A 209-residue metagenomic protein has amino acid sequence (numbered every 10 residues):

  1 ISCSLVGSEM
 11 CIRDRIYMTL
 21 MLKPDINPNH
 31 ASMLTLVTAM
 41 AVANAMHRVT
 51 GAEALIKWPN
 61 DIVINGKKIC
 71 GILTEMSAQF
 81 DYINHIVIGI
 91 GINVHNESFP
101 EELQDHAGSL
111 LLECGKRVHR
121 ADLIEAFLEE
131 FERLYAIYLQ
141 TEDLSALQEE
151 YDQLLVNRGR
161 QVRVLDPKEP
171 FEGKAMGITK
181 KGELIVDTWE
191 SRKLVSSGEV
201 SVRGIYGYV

Functional and structural regions predicted by a protein language model:
I1-G7, I12: Single conserved hydrophobic/aromatic residue that forms the stacking wall/gate of nucleotide- or nucleobase-binding
R13-R15, D105: Short, solvent-exposed loop/turn segments at the edges of secondary structure
R15-Y17, P170: Intrinsic-disorder/low-complexity, polar/charged segments enriched in Ser/Thr/Lys/Arg/Asp/Glu/Gln
M18-D25: Interfacial segments of multi-pass membrane proteins
I26, L36-A54, I64-V209: Long, positively charged amphipathic alpha-helical accessory segments at protein N-termini or as interdomain linkers
H30-L34: Surface-exposed connector loops and short turns at secondary-structure junctions
